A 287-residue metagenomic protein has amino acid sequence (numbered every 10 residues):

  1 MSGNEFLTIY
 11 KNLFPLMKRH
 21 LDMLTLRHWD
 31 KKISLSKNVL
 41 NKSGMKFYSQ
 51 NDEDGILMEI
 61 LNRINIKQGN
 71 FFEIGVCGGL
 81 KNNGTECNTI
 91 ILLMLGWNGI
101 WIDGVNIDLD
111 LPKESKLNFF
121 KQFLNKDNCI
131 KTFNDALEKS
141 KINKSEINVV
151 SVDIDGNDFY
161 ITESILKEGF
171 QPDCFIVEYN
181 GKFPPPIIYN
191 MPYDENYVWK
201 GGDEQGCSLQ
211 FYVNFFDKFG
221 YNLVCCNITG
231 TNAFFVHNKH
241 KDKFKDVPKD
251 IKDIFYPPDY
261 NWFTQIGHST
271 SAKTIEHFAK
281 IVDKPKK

Functional and structural regions predicted by a protein language model:
M1-G44, T274-K287: Membrane-proximal basic amphipathic "stem/tether" segments
G3, H20, N51-D52, F71 (+1 more regions): Intrinsically disordered, low-complexity regulatory regions of eukaryotic regulatory proteins
N4, T8-N12, K131-K139, K167 (+2 more regions): Polar/charged alpha-helical tracts
P15-I33, F119-N157, V198-G206: Amphipathic repeat-derived elements
H20-H28, W101, E178-K182: Short, functional N-terminal and low-complexity linear motifs
D22-L24, E59, V213-F215: Short, hydrophobic/amphipathic alpha-helical patches that form generic packing surfaces within helical domains
N41-A136, S140, S145-V152, G181-P184: SAM cofactor-binding core of SAM-dependent methyltransferases, primarily the Rossmann-like beta-alpha-beta module
N70, T89, S145-V150, G156-K286: Conserved acidic-Pro-Pro-aromatic motif
